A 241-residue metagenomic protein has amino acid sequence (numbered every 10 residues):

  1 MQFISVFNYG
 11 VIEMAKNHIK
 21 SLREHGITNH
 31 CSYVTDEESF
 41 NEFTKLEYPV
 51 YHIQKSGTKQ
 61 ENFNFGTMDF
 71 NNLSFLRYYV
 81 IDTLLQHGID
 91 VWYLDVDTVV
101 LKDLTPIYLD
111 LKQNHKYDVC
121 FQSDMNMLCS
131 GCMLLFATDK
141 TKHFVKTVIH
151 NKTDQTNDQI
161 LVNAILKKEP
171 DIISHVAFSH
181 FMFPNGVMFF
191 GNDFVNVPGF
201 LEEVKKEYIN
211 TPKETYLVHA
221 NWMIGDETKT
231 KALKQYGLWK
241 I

Functional and structural regions predicted by a protein language model:
M1-K16: N-proximal low-complexity "stem/linker" segments adjacent to membrane-targeting elements
M14-K16, E42, T58-T67, M127-C132 (+1 more regions): Short, charged, surface-exposed secondary-structure boundary motifs
S21-N29: Short, acidic, metal-binding catalytic loop of nucleotide-sugar glycosyltransferases
N29-D36, C120: Short, hydrophobic beta-strand segments that form beta-sheet elements in well-ordered domains
V34-F40, D103-L104: Short, polar loop motifs at secondary-structure junctions
S39-H87: Active-site-proximal specificity loops/subdomain of glycosyltransferases
H52-I53, N72-K142: GT-A fold catalytic core of metal-dependent nucleotide-sugar glycosyltransferases, centered on the diacidic
D139-I241: Catalytic core and acceptor-binding pocket of nucleotide-sugar-dependent glycosyltransferases
